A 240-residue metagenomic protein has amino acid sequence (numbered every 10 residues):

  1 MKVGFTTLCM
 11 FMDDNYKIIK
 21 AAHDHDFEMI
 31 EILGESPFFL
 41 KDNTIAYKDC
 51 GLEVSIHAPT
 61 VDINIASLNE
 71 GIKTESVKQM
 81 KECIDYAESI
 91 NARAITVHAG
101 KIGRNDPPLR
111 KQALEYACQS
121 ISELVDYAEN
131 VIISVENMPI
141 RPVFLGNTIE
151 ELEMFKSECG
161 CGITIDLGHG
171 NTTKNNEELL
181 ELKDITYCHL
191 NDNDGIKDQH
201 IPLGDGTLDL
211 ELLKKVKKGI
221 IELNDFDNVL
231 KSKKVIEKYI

Functional and structural regions predicted by a protein language model:
M1, Y16, H23, E88-R93 (+3 more regions): Histidine-acidic metal/acid-base catalytic patches
M1-E82, C161-G162: N-terminal pre-domain/capping segments
V3-T7, I30-I32, V54-A58, I95-V97 (+4 more regions): Hydrophobic faces of well-ordered beta-strands that scaffold small-molecule active sites in alpha/beta enzyme cores
C9-F11, G34-F38, T60-D62, A99-G103 (+4 more regions): Active-site-proximal loop/turn and secondary-structure-junction residues that shape catalytic pockets, frequently
F39-G51, Q79-N91, S122-E123, K174-K183: Short amphipathic alpha-helices and their capping/turn segments at secondary-structure boundaries
I45-V61, A117-N130, M154-E158, L208-V216: Alpha-helix-loop-beta-strand connector modules within alpha/beta enzyme cores
I63-Y86, I95, D205-L213, N224-F226: Ligand-binding grooves and catalytic loops that recognize ribose/phosphate and carbohydrate rings, and esterified lipid
E70-G162: Active-site acidic/histidine proton-transfer and metal-coordination neighborhood in alpha/beta enzyme cores
